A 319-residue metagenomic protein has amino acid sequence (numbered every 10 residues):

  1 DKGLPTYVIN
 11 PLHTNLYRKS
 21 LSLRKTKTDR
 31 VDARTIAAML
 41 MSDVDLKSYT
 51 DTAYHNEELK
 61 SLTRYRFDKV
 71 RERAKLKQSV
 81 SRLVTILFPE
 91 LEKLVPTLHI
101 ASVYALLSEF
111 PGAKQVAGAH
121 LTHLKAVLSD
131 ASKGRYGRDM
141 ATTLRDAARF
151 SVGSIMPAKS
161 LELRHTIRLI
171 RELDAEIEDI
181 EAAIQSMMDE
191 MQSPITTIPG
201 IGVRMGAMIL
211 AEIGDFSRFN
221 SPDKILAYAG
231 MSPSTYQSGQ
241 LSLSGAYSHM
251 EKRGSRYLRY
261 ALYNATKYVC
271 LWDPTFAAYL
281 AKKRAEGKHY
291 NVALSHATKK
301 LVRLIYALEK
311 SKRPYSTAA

Functional and structural regions predicted by a protein language model:
D1-A319: A detector of single, family-specific signature residues that are central to catalytic or substrate-handling motifs
